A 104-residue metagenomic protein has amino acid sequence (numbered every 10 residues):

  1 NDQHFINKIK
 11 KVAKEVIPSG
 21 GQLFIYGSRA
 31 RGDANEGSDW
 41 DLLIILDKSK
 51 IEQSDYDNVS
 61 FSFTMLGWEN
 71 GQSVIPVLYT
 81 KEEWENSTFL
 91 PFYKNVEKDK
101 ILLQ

Functional and structural regions predicted by a protein language model:
N1-F24, A30-E36, D47-Q104: Catalytic core of pol beta-like nucleotidyltransferases
W40-I45: Short beta-strand->loop micro-motif that forms the acidic, two-metal-ion catalytic signature in nucleotide-processing
